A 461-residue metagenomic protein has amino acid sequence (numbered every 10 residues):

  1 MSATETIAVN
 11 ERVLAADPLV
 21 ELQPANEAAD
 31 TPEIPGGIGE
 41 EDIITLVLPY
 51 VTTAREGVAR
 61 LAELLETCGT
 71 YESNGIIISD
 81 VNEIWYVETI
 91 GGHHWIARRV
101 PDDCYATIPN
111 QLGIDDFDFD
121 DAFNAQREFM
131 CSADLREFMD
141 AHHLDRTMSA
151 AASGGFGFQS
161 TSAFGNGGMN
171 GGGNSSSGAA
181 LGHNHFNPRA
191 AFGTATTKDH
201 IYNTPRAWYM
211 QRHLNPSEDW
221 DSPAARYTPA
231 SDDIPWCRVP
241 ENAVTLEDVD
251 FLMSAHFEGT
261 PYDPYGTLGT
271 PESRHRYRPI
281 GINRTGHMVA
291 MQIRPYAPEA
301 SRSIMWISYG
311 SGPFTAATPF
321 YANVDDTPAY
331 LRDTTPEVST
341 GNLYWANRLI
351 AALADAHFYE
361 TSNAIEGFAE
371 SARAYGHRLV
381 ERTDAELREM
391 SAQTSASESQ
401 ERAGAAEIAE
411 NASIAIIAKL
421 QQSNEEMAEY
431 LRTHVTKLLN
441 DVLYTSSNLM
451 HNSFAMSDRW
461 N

Functional and structural regions predicted by a protein language model:
M1-E40, R60-A224: A contiguous strand-loop segment
I44-Y50: Short, well-ordered beta-strand elements within core beta-sheets of diverse protein domains
Y50-E56: Short, charged, surface-exposed loops that flank catalytic or proteolytic processing sites
A59-R60, L252: Generic alpha-helical secondary-structure signal
E63, A255, G259-S273, R388-G404: Short glycine-rich, low-complexity/disordered patches
T197-P271, R278-N283, R373-D384: Accessory, solvent-exposed terminal regions and/or long lumenal/extracellular loops of proteins
Y262-S391: Substrate-recognition/cap regions that form aromatic- and gly/pro-loop-enriched pockets for small-molecule ligands
A372-N461: Histidine-centered catalytic/metal-binding microenvironments
